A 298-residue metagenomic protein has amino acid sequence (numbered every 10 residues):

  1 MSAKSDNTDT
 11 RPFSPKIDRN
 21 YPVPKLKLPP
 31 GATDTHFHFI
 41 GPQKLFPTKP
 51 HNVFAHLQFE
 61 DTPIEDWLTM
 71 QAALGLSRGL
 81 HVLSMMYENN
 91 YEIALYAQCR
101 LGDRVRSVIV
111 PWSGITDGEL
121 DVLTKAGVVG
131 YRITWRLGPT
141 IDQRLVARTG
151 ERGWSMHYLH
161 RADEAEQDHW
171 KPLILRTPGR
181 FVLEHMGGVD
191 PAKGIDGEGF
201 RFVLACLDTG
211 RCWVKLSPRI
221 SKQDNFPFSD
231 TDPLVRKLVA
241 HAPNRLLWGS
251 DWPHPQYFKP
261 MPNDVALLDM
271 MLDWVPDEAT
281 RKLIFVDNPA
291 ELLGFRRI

Functional and structural regions predicted by a protein language model:
S2-G31, Q58-R78, P243-L247, K259-I298: Mid-to-C-terminal alpha-helical segments outside catalytic/metal-binding sites
D9-T10, G138-W248: Catalytic pocket-lining loop regions of alpha/beta-barrel enzymes, especially the amidohydrolase/enolase/GH5 lineages
L28-T48: Short, solvent-exposed beta-strand-terminating loops
T33-F37, R78-V82, V105-I109, Y131-I133 (+4 more regions): Hydrophobic faces of well-ordered beta-strands that scaffold small-molecule active sites in alpha/beta enzyme cores
H36, A94, T149, V214 (+4 more regions): Conserved, mostly hydrophobic/aromatic
H38, S84-M85, V110-G114, T134-R136 (+5 more regions): Active-site beta-loop-alpha junctions enriched in small/polar residues
N52-M86, R104-V110, V128-R136, W154-H157: Divalent metal-dependent hydrolysis catalytic cores, especially in the metallo-beta-lactamase
D61-T69, G114-L123, I141-D142, E198-G199: Short, acidic/polar
